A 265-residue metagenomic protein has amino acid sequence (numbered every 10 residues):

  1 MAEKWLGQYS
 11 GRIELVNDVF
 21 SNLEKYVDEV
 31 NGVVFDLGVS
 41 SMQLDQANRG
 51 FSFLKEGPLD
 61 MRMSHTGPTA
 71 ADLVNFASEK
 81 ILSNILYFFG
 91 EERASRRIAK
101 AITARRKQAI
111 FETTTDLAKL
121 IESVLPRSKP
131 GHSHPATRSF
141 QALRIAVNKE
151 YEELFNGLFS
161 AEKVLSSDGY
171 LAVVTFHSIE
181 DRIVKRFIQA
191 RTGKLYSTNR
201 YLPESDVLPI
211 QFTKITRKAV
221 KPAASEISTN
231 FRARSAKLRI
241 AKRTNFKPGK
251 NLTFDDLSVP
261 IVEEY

Functional and structural regions predicted by a protein language model:
M1-Y265: S-adenosyl-L-methionine-dependent methyltransferase catalytic core, i.e., the SAM/SAH-binding region
